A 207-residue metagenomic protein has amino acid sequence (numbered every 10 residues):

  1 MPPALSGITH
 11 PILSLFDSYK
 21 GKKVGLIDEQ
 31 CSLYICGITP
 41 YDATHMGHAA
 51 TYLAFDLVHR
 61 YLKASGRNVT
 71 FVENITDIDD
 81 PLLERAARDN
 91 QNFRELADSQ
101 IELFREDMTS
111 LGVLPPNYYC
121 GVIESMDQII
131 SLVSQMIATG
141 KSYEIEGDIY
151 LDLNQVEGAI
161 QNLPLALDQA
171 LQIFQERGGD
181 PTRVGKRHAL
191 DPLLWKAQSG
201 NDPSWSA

Functional and structural regions predicted by a protein language model:
M1-A207: NTP-dependent nucleotidyl-transfer catalytic core
